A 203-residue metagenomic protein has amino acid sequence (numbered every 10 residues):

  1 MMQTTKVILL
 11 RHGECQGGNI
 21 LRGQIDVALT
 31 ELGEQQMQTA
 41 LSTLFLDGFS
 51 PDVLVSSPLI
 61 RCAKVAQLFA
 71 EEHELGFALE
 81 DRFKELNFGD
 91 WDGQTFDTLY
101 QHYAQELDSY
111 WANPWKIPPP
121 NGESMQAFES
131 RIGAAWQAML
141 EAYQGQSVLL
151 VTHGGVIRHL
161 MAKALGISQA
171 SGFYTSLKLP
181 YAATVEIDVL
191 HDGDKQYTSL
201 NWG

Functional and structural regions predicted by a protein language model:
M1-T5, A40, L86-T98, Q146 (+1 more regions): Acidic, low-complexity terminal tails and accessory targeting/binding regions of phosphate-metabolizing enzymes
V7, M139, Q146-G155: Generic beta-sheet signal
I8, V55, A78-E80: General small-molecule cofactor/ligand-binding pocket signal
L10-H73: Active-site-proximal alpha-helix that buttresses catalytic centers in soluble enzyme cores
L46-S50, M139-Q146: Glycine-rich phosphate-binding loop signature in dinucleotide/nucleotide-binding domains
S56-S57, S130, V151-T152: Short beta-strand scaffold positions
H73-R131: Phosphate-handling substructures
G154-R158, A183: GST superfamily/GST-like fold recognition
